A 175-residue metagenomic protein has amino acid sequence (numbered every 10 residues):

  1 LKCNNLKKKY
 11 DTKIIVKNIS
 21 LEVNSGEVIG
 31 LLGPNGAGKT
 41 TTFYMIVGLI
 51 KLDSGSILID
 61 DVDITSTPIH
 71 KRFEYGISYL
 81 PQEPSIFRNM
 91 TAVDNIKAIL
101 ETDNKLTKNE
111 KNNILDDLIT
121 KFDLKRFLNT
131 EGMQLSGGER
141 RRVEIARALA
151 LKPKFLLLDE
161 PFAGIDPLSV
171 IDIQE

Functional and structural regions predicted by a protein language model:
L32-P34: The feature captures the beta-strand-to-loop junction immediately N-terminal to the Walker
V47: Helix-to-loop junction immediately C-terminal to a conserved catalytic motif
K108-F127, E175: Conserved ABC ATPase "signature" region
E131-L135, E139: Conserved ABC ATPase signature
K152: Conserved catalytic motifs of ABC-family nucleotide-binding domains
L156-D159: Catalytic Walker B motif of ABC-type/P-loop ATPase nucleotide-binding domains
